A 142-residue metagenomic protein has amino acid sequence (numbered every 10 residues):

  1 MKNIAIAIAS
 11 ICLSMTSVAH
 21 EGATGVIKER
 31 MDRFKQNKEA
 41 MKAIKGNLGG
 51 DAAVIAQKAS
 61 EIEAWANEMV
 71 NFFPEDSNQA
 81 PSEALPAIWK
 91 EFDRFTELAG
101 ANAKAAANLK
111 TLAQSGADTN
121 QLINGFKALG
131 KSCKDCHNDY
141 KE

Functional and structural regions predicted by a protein language model:
M1-I8: Sec-dependent signal peptide recognition, specifically the positively charged N-region followed immediately by
I11-C12: Repetitive helical segments and hydrophobic/amphipathic motifs
M15-E21: Sec/Tat signal peptide C-region and signal peptidase I cleavage site
E21-K127: Extracytoplasmic c-type cytochrome modules immediately beyond a signal peptide or single-pass transmembrane anchor
L129-Y140: The canonical Cys-X-X-Cys-His
